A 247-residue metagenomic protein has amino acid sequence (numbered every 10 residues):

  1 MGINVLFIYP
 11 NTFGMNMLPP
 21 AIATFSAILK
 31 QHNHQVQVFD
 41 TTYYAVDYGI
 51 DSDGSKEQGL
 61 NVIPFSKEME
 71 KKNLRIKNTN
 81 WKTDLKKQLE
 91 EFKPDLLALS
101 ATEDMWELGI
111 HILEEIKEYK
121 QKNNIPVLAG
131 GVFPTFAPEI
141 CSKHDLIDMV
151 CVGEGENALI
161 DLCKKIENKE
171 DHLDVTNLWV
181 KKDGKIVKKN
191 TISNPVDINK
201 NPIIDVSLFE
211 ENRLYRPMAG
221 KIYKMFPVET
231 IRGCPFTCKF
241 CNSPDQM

Functional and structural regions predicted by a protein language model:
G2-V5, Q35, K224-P227: Residues that mark the start of a beta-strand
I3-G14: Nucleotide-activated donor-dependent transferases that construct or modify glycoconjugates
F7, A21, F25-L29, Q37-Y43 (+1 more regions): Glycine-rich beta-alpha loop elements in corrinoid/cobalamin-binding modules across cobalamin-dependent enzymes
F13-G14, D95-M105, M225, E229 (+1 more regions): Core AdoMet radical
F13-I22: Glycine- and acidic-residue-enriched helix-capping/strand-helix junction motifs
M15, V46-Y48, D53, W106 (+1 more regions): Generic structural signal for helix capping and beta-alpha/helix-loop junctions
D47-L89: Glycine-rich, highly charged phosphate/nucleotide-binding loops
N199-M247: Radical SAM [4Fe-4S] cluster-binding motif and immediate context
